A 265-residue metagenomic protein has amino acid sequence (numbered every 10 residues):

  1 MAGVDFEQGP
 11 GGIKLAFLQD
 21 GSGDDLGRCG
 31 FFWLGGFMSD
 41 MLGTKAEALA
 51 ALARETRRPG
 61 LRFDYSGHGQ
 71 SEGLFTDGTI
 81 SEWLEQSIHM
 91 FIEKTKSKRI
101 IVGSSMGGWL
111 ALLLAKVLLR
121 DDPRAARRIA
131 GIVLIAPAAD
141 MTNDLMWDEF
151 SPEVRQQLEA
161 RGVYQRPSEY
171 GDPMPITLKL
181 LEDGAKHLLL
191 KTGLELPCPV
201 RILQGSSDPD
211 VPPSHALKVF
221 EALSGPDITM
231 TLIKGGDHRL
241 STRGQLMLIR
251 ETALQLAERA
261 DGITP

Functional and structural regions predicted by a protein language model:
M1-D24: N-terminal cap/lid segment of alpha/beta-hydrolase-fold proteins
G27-G36: Short beta-strand element of the alpha/beta-hydrolase
F37-A50, S214: The serine-hydrolase catalytic nucleophile loop
M38, Y65-G69, A139, D237: Alpha/beta-hydrolase active-site loop signature
A48-E72: Conserved alpha/beta-hydrolase
H68-T95: Catalytic nucleophile-loop/oxyanion-hole region of alpha/beta-hydrolase and closely related hydrolase-like folds
M90-E153: Primarily recognizes the serine-hydrolase "nucleophile elbow" in alpha/beta-hydrolase and SGNH/GDSL folds
A125-I233, D237-P265: The alpha/beta-hydrolase serine catalytic core
